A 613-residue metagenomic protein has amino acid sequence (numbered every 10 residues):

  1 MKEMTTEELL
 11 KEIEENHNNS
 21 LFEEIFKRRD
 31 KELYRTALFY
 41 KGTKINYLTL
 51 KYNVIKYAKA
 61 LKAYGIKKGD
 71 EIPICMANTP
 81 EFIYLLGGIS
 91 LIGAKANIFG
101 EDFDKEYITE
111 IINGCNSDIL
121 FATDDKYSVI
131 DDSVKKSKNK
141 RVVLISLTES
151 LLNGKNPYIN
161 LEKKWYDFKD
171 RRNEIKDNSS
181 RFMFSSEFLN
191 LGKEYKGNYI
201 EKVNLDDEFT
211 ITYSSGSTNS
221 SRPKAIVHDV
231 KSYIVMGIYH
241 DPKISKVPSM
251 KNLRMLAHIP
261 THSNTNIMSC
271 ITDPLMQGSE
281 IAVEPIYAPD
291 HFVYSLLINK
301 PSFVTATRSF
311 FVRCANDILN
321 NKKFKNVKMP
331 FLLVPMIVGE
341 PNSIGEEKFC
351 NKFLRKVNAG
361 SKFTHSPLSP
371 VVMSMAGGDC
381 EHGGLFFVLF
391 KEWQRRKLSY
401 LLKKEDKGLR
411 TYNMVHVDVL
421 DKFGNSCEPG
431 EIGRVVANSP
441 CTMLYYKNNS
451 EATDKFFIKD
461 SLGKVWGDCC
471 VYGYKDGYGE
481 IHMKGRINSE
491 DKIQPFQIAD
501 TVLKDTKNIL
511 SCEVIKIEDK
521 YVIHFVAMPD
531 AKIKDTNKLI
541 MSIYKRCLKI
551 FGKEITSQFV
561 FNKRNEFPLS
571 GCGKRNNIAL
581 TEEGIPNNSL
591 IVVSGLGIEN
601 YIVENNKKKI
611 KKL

Functional and structural regions predicted by a protein language model:
M1-I45, T49-Y64, K68, I92 (+5 more regions): N-lobe entry segment of adenylate-forming
Y40-I45, A58-F103, L256-P260, A527: Conserved AMP-binding/adenylate-forming
N46-L48, I200, F209-M236: Conserved AMP-binding A3 loop
K51-K56, L189-E194, K224-V247: Conserved structural elements of the adenylate-forming
S180-M183, S302-T305, D317-L401, H416 (+1 more regions): Gly/Ser/Thr-rich phosphate-binding loop
S232-R254, H262-T305, R313, D317-I318: Conserved AMP-binding/adenylation subdomain of ANL enzymes
V436-I493, K608-K612: Conserved ATP-binding/catalytic segment of the ANL
S511-E518, V522-H524, K545-L613: Conserved C-terminal "lid"/linker of ANL adenylate-forming enzymes
